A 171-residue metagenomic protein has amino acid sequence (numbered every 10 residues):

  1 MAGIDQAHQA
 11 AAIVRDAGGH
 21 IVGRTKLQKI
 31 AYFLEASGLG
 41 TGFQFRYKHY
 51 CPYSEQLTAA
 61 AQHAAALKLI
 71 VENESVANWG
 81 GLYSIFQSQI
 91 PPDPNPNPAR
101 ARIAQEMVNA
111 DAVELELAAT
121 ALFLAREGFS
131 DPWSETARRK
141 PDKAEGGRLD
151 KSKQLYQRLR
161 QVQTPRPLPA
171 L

Functional and structural regions predicted by a protein language model:
M1-L171: Domain-edge interaction signal
